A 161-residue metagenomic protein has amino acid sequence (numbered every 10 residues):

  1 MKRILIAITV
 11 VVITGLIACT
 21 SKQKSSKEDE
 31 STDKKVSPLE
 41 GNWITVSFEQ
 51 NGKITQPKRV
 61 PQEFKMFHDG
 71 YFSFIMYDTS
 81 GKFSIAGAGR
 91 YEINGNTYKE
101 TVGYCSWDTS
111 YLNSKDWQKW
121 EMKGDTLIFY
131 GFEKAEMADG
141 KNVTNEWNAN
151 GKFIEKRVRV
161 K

Functional and structural regions predicted by a protein language model:
M1-L5: Positively charged n-region of N-terminal signal peptides that target proteins for export
A7-L16: Bacterial N-terminal signal peptides
L16-A86, K99-K161: Lipid interaction determinants
